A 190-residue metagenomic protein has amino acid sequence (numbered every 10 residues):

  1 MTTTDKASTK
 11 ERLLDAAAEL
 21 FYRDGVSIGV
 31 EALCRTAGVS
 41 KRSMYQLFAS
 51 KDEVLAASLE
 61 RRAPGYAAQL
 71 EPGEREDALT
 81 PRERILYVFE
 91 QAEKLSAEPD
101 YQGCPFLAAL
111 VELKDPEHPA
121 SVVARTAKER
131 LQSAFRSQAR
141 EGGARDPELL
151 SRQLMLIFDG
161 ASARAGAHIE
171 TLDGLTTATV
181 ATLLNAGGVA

Functional and structural regions predicted by a protein language model:
M1-S8, V189-A190: N-terminal intrinsically disordered/low-complexity leader segments
D5, T9-R12, A16, L150: N-terminal positioning helix adjacent to the helix-turn-helix/winged-helix DNA-binding module
R12, A16, L20-E53, A57: Helix-turn-helix
A57, E71-E98, E141, S151-L154: Hydrophobic alpha-helical connector segments
E60-A67: Short, basic, alpha-helical segments at the C-terminal edge of helix-turn-helix-like DNA-binding modules
A67, G73, E83-L86, P116-E141 (+1 more regions): Amphipathic alpha-helical packing segments from all-alpha helical-bundle domains
R84, S96-P119: Amphipathic alpha-helical segments used for helix-helix packing
A120-T126, R140-A190: Hydrophobic/aromatic-rich alpha-helical bundle segments in the mid-to-C-terminal region
